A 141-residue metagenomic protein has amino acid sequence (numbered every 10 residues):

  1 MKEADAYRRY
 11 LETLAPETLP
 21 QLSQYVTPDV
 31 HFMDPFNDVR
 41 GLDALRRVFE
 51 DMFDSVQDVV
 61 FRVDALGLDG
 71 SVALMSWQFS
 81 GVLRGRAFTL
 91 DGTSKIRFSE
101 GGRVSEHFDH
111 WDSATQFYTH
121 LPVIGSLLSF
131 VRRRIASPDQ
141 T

Functional and structural regions predicted by a protein language model:
M1-P28: Short acidic-aromatic low-complexity motifs
M1-R9, F32-P35, F49-F53, P138-Q140: Short, mixed-charge, low-aromatic patches
K2, A6, A44, F88: Soluble or luminal CAZymes and related metallo-dependent hydrolases
R8, S23, R46, G125-R132: Generic detector of well-ordered alpha-helical segments enriched in charged/polar residues, highlighting helical
L19-P20, T27-V72: A solvent-exposed, acidic/Ser-Thr-rich amphipathic alpha-helical stretch
Q21-V26, F36, W77, D109-W111: Bulky hydrophobic/aromatic packing residues
D54-V60, L68-T141: A beta-strand edge to alpha-helix "cap/lid" segment located at domain peripheries
